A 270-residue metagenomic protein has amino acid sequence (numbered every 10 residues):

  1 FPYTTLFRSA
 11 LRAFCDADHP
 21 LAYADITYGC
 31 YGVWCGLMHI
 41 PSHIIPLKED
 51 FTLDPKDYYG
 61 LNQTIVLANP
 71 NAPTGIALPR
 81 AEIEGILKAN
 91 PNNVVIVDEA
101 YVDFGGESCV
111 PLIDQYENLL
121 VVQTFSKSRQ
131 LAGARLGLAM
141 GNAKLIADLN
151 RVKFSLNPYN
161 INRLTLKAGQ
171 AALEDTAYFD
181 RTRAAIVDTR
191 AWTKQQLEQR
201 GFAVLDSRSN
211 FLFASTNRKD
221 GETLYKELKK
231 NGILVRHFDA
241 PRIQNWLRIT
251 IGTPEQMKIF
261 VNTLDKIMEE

Functional and structural regions predicted by a protein language model:
F1-L6: Short, small-residue-biased leader/transition segments that mark boundaries at the very start of proteins
A13-A68: PLP-dependent aminotransferase-like
L47-D103: Active-site phosphate-binding strand-loop segment of PLP-dependent enzymes
A81, K226-N231, R236, A240-E270: PLP-dependent enzyme catalytic core of the Aspartate aminotransferase-like
N118-E198, F202-L205: PLP-dependent aminotransferase class I/II
G133, R208, R242-N245: Short acidic/glycine-enriched loop/turn segments that link adjacent beta-strands
V187, Q199-N231, L247: Conserved PLP-binding catalytic core of the aspartate aminotransferase-like
